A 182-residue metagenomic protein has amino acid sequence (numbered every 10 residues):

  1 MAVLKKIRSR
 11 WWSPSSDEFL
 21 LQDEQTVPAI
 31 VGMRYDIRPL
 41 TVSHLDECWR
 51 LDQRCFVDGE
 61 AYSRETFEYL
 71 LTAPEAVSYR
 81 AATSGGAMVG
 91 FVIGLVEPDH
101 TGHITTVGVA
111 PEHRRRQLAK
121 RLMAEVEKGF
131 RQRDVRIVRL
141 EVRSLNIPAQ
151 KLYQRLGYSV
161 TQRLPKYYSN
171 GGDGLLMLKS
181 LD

Functional and structural regions predicted by a protein language model:
M1-V31, D173-D182: Terminal substrate-recognition subdomain of acyl/acetyltransferases
L4, L21-Q22, I30-Y35, P39-L45 (+5 more regions): Acetyl-CoA-dependent GNAT
I104, V138-V142: Conserved hydrophobic beta-strand within the GNAT/NAT acetyltransferase core sheet that lines the active-site cleft
A110, R114, R143-L145: Residue-level recognition of the GNAT/N-acetyltransferase active site
M123, N146-A149, K166-G171: Short glycine/proline-centered loop/turn elements that form peptide/ligand docking sites
E141, S159-L175: Conserved catalytic-core motifs of GNAT/GCN5-like acyltransferases
Y153, Y158, M177: Conserved active-site tyrosine of GNAT-family acetyltransferases
